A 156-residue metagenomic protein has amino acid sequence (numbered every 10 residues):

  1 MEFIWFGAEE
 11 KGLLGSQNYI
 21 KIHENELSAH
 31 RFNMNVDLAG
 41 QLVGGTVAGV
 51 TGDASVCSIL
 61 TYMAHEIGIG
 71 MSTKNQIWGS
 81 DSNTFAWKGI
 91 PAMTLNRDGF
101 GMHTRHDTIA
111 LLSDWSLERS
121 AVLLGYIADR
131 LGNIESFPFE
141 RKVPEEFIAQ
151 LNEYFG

Functional and structural regions predicted by a protein language model:
M1, G101-G156: His/Asp/Glu-rich mid-to-C-terminal helical/loop segments that flank catalytic regions of hydrolases
F6-F100, W115: Metal-dependent peptidase/peptidase-like ectodomains
